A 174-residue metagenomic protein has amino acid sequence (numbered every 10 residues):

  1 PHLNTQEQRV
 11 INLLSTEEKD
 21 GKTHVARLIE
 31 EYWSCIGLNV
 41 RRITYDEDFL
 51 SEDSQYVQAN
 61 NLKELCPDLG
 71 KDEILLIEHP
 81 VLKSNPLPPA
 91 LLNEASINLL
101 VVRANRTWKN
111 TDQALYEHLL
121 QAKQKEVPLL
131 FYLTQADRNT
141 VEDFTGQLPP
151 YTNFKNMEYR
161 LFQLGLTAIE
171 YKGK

Functional and structural regions predicted by a protein language model:
P1-K174: P-loop NTP-binding module
